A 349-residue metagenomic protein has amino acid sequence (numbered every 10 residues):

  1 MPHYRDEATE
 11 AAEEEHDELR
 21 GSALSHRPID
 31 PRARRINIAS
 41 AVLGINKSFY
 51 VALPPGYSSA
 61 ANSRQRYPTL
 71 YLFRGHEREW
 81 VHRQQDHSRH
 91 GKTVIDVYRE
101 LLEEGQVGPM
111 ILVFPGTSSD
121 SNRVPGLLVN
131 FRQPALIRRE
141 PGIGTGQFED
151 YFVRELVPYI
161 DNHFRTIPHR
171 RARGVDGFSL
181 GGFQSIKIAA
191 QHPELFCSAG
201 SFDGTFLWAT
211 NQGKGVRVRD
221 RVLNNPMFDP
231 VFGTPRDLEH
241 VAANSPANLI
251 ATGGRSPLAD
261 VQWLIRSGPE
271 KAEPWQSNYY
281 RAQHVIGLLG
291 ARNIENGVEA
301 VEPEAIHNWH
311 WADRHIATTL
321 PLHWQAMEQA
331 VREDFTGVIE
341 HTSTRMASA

Functional and structural regions predicted by a protein language model:
P2-A349: Non-catalytic cap/lid and distal C-terminal segments of serine-dependent acyl enzymes
